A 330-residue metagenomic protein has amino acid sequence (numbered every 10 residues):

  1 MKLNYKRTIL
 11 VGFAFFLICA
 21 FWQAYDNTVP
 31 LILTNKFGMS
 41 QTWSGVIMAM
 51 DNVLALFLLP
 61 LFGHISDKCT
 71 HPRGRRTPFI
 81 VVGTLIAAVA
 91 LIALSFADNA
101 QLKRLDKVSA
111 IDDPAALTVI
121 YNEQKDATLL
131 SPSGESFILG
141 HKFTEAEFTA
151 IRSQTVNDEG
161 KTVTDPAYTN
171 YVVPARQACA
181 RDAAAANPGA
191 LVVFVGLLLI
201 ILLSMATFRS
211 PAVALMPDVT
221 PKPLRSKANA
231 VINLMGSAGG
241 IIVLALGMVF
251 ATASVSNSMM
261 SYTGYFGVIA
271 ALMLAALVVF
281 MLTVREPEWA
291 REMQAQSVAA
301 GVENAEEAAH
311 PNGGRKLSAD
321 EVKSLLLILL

Functional and structural regions predicted by a protein language model:
M1-K36, L199, K323-L330: Pair of pore-lining "gating" transmembrane helices in MFS-fold secondary transporters
M1-N4, A110-D165, T169-L197, L203-F208 (+2 more regions): Intracellular loop-helix junctions on the cytosolic face of multi-pass helical membrane proteins
N35-W43, S256-S258: Short extramembrane helix-to-coil loop segments that connect adjacent transmembrane helices in Major
F37, S66, T70, P217-P221: Short helix-loop-helix connector
Q41-V46, A230: Small-residue hotspots at the loop-to-helix junctions and early N-terminal turns of transmembrane alpha-helices
S44-C69, A87-I92, F96, I241: Central cavity-lining transmembrane alpha-helices of secondary-active solute carriers, predominantly the Major
K68-L85, A100, Y168: Cytoplasmic membrane-interface "Motif A"-like loop-to-helix N-cap segments of 12-TM Major Facilitator Superfamily
